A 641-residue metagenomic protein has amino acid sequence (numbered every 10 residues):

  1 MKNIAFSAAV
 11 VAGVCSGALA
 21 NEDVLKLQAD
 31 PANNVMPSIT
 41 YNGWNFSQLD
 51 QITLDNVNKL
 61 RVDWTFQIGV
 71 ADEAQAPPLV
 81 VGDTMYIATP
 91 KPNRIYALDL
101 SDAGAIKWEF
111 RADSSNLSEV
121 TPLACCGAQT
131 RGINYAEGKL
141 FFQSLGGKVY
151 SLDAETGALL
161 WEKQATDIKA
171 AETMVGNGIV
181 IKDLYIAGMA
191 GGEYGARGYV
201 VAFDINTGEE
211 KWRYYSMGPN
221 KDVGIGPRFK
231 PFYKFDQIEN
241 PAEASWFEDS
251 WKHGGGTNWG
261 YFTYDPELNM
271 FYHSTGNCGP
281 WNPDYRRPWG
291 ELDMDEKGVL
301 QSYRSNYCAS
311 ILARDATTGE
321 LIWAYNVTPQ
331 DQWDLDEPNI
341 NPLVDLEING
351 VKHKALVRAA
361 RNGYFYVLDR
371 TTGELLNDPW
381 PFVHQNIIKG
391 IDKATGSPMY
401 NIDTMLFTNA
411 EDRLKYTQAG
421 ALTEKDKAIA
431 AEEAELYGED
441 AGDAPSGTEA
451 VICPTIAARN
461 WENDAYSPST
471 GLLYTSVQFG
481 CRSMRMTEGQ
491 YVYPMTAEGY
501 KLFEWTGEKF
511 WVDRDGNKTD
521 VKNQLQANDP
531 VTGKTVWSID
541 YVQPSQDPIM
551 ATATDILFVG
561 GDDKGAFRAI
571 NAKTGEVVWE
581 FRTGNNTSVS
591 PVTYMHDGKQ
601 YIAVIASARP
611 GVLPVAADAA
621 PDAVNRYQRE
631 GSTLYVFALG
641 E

Functional and structural regions predicted by a protein language model:
M1-A20: Gram-negative bacterial Sec-dependent N-terminal signal peptides
A20-D50, S397-L406, A410: N-terminal pre-domain segments of enzymes
P31-S38, E73-R94, P122-K148, A171-R197 (+12 more regions): Repeat-blade elements of multi-bladed beta-propeller folds
T40-T166, A551-T552: N-terminal cofactor/phosphate-binding cores enriched in small/glycine residues, especially glycine-rich loops such as
F66-P77, E109-N134, E162-N177, Y215-Y261 (+10 more regions): Extracytoplasmic beta-rich repeat domains
L152, T156-G157, G198-E210, E291-L300 (+6 more regions): Beta-propeller blade signature
P342-K389, F407, A572, A617 (+2 more regions): Phosphate/diphosphate-binding loops
V592-E641: Blade-level signature of beta-propeller repeat domains, shared across WD40, Kelch, NHL, RCC1 and BNR/Asp-box propellers
